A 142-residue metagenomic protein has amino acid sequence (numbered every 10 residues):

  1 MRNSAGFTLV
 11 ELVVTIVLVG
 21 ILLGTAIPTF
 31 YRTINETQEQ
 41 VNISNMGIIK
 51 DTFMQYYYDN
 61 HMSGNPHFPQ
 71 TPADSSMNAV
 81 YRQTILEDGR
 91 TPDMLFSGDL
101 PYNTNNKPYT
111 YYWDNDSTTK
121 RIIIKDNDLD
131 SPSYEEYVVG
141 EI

Functional and structural regions predicted by a protein language model:
R2-F30: N-terminal single-pass transmembrane signal-anchor helix
S4, S44, I48, I142: Short, well-structured alpha-helical interface segments that form or flank functional binding sites
F7, F30, Y56-Y57, Y109-Y111: Aromatic side chains
Y31, I48-I49, H67-F68: Residue-level signal for alpha-helical context at structural boundaries
N35-S63: Membrane-proximal N-terminal amphipathic helix
Y58-L129, V139-I142: Extracellular/periplasmic head regions of type IV pilus-like filament subunits
E135-Y137: Edge beta-strands of extracellular beta-sandwich domains
